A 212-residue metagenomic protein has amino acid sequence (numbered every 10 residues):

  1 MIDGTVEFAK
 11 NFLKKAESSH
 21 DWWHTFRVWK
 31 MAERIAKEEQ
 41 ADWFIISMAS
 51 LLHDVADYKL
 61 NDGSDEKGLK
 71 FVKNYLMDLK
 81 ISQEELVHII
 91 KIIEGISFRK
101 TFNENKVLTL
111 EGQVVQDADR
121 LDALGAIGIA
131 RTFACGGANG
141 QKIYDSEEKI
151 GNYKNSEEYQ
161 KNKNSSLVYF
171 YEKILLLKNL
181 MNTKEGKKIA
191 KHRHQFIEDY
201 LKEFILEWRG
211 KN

Functional and structural regions predicted by a protein language model:
M1-G4, A41-I45: N-terminal glycine-rich anion-binding loops that anchor highly charged ligand groups
G4-K15: Generic N-terminal amphipathic, Lys/Arg-enriched alpha-helix
K14-W22, F26-Q40, L52, E104-N212: Divalent metal-dependent phosphate-bond-processing catalytic cores, especially two-metal-ion Mg2+/Mn2+ enzymes that act
W22, F26-W29, S47, L86-E94: Short, well-structured alpha-helical segments
V28, D65-D78: An active-site-proximal "capping" alpha-helix that borders the catalytic cofactor pocket
W43-L60, G68, I90-R99: His-Asp-centered metal-binding catalytic motifs of divalent-metal-dependent phosphohydrolases/nucleases
D57-G63, K178-L180: A short secondary-structure junction motif
D78-Q116: Hydrophobic, well-structured mid-protein blocks that either form specific transmembrane helices
